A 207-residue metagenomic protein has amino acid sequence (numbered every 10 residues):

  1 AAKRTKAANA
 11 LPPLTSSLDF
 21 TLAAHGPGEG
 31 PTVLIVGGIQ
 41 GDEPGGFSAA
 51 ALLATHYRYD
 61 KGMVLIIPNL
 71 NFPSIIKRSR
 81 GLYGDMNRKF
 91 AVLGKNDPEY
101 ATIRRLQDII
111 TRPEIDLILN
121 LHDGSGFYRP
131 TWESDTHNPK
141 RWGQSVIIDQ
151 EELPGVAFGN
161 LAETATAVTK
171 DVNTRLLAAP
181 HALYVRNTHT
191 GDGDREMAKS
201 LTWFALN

Functional and structural regions predicted by a protein language model:
A1-N207: Structured catalytic-domain cores with a bias toward divalent-metal coordination
